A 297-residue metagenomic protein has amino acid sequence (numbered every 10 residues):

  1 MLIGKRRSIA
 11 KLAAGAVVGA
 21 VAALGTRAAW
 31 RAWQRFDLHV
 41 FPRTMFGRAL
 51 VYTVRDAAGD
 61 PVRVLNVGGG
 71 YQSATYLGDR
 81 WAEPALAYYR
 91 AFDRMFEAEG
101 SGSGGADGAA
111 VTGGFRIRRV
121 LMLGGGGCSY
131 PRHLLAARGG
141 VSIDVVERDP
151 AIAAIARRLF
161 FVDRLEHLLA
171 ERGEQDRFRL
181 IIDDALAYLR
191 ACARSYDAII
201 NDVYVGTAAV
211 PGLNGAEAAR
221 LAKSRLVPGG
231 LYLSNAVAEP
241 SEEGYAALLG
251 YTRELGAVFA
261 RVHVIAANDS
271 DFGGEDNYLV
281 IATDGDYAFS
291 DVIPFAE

Functional and structural regions predicted by a protein language model:
M1-A32, S103-A110: Short amphipathic, positively biased membrane-proximal segments that drive organelle/inner-membrane targeting
L2, T26-S73, A98-E99, R261-E297: Soluble small-group transferase modules, centered on the S-adenosyl donor enzyme superfamily
Q72-L77, S234-N235: Acidic/histidine-rich, surface-exposed loop or edge segments in extracytoplasmic proteins
G78-A82: Short glycine-enriched, charge-decorated loop/helix-capping segments at active-site entrances that position
E83-L233, S241-L248, T252, G256-V258 (+1 more regions): The AdoMet/dcAdoMet-binding core of the Class I SAM-like
A238: Active-site-proximal loop/turn and secondary-structure-junction residues that shape catalytic pockets, frequently
